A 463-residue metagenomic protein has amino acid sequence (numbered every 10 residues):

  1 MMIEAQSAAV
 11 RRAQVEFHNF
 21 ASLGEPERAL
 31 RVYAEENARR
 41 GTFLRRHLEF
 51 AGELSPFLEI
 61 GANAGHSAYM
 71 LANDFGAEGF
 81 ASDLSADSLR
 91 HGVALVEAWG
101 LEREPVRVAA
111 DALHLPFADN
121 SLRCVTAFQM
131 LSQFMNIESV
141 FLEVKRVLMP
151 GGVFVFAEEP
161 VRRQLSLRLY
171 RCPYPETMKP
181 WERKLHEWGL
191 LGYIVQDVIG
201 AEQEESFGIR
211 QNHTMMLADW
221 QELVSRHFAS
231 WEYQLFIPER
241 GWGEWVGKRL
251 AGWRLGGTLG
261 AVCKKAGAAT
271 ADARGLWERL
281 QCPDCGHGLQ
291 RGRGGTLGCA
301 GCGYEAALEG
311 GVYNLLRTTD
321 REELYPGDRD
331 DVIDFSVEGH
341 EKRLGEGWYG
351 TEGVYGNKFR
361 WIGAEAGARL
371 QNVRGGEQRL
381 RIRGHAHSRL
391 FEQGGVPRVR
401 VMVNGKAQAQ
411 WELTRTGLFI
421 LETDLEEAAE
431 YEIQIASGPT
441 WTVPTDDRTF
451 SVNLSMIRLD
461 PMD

Functional and structural regions predicted by a protein language model:
M1-P26, G295-E341: N-terminal, positively charged/glycine-rich alpha-helical extensions of SAM-dependent methyltransferases
A34-L54: Conserved alpha-helix/loop element of class I SAM-dependent methyltransferases that forms part of the SAM/SAH-binding
L58, A64-H114: Class I SAM-dependent methyltransferase SAM/SAH-binding core
T126: A conserved beta-strand element that flanks and buttresses the S-adenosyl-L-methionine
E138-P150: A short glycine-rich, Lys/Arg-flanked "PGG" loop and its adjoining helix->strand segment in the class I
V153-L190: Conserved class I S-adenosyl-L-methionine
Q211-Q234: Short alpha-helix
E323-E377, L390-V396, T440-D463: Glycan-recognition and processing domains
